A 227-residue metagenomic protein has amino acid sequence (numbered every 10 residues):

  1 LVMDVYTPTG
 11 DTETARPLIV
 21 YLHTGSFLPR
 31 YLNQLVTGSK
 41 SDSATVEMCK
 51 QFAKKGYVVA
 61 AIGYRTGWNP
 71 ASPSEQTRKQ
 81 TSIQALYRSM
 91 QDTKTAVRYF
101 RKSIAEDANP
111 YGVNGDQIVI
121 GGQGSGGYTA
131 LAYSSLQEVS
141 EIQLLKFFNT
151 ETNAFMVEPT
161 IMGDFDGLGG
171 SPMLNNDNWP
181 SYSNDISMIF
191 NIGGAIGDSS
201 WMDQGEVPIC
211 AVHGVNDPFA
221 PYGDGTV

Functional and structural regions predicted by a protein language model:
L1-P17: N-terminal cap/lid segment of alpha/beta-hydrolase-fold proteins
D11-T14, F52-K55, G112-N114, G121 (+2 more regions): Extracellular/periplasmic catalytic domains that process cell-envelope and extracellular macromolecules
T14, T77-Q91, T95-G124, L136-L144 (+1 more regions): Gly/Ser-rich "nucleophile elbow"/oxyanion-hole loop immediately N-terminal to the catalytic nucleophile in hydrolases
A15-F27: Short beta-strand element of the alpha/beta-hydrolase
I19-Y21, V59, I209: Hydrophobic beta-strand anchors of alpha/beta hydrolase catalytic cores
S26-A44, Q51-R88: Cap/lid segment of the alpha/beta-hydrolase catalytic domain
S125, T129-Y133, S200: Hydrolases whose catalytic domains are alpha/beta-hydrolase-1, hotdog thioesterase, or metallo-beta-lactamase-like
T152-V227: The feature captures the conserved acid-bearing segment of alpha/beta-hydrolase catalytic domains
